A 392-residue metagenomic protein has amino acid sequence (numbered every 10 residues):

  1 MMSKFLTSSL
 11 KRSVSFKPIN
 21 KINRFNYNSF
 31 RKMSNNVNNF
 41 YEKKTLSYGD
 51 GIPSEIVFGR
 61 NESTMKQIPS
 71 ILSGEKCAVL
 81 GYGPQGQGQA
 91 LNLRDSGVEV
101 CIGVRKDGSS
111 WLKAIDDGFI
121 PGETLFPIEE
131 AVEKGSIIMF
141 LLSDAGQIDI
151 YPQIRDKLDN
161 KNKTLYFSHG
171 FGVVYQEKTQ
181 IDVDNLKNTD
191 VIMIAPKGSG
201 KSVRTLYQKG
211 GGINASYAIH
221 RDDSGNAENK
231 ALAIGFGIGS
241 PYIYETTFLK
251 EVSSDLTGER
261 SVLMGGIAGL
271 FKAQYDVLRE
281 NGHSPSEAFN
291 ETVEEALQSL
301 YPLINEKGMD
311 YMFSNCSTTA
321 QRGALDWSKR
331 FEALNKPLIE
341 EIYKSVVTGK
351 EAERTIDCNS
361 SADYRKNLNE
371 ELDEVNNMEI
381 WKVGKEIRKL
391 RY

Functional and structural regions predicted by a protein language model:
S3-L6, L10, I22-G74, R105 (+2 more regions): Glycine/serine-rich phosphate-binding loop and adjoining beta1-alpha1 elements at the start of nucleotide-handling
L6, S29-E62, E280-Y392: NAD(P)-dependent Rossmann-like dehydrogenase/reductase catalytic/cofactor-binding core
E75-L93: Glycine-rich adenosine-cofactor-binding loop
G88, R94-F119: NAD(P)-binding Rossmann-fold cofactor-contacting core
R105-K106, D117-V174, V183-S199: Rossmann-like NAD(P)-binding element
Y166-R260: Rossmann-fold dinucleotide-binding core
G225-E280, S286-I304: Active-site-proximal catalytic alpha-helix in oxidoreductases
